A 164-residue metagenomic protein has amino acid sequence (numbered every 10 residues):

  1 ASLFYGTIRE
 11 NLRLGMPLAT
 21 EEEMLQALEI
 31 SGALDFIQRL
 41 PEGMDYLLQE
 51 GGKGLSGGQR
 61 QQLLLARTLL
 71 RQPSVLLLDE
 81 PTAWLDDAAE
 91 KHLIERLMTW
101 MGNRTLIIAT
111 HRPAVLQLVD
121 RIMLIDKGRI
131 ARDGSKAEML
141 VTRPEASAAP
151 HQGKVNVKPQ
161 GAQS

Functional and structural regions predicted by a protein language model:
R9-E50, I94-E95, N103: ABC ATPase nucleotide-binding domain helical subdomain, centered on the C-loop/LSGGQ "ABC signature"
L34-L63, V157, G161: ABC-fold ATPase nucleotide-binding domain signature/coupling loops
L70-S74, N103: A short, proline-enriched helix->beta-strand linker immediately N-terminal to the Walker B motif in ABC-type P-loop
L76-D79: Catalytic Walker B motif of ABC-type/P-loop ATPase nucleotide-binding domains
D87-A88: Helix N-cap at the start of a conserved alpha-helix in ABC-type nucleotide-binding domains
T99-I108, L116: Conserved catalytic loops of ABC-family nucleotide-binding domains
D133-G134: ABC ATPase "signature
